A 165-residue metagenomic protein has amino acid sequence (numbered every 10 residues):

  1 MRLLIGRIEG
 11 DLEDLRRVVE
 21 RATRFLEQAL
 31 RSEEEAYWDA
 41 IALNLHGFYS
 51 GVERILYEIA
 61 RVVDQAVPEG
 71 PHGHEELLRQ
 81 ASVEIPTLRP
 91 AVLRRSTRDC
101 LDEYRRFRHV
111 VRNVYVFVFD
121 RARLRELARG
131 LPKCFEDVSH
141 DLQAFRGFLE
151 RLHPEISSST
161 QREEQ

Functional and structural regions predicted by a protein language model:
M1-Q165: Solvent-exposed interaction patches of small proteins and small membrane subunits
